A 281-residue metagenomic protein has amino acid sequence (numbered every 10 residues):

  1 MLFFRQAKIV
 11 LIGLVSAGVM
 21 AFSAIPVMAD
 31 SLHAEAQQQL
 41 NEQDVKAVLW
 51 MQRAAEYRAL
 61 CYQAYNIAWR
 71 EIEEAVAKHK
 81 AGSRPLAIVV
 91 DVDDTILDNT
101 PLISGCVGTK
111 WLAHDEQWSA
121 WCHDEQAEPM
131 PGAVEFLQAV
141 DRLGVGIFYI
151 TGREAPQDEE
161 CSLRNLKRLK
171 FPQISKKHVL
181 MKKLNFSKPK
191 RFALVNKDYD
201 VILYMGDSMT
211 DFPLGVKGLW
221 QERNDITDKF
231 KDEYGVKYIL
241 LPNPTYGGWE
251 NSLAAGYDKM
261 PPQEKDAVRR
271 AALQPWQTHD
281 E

Functional and structural regions predicted by a protein language model:
L2, F22-V90, A255-G256, M260-E281: Non-catalytic pre-domain segments flanking phosphatase-related domains
L2-L14: Bacterial N-terminal signal peptides that target proteins for export
I12-S23: Bacterial N-terminal signal peptides
A34, A55, E154, E159-E281: C-terminal cap/substrate-recognition subdomain and adjoining C-terminal extension of metal-dependent phosphatase-like
W50-C61, S119-Q126, F148-E154, L180-K182: Second-shell loop/turn segments in exported
A87-N99: Asp-based phosphoryl-transfer active-site loop
D94, A133-L166: Substrate-recognition element of Asp-dependent hydrolases with the DxDx(T/V) motif
I103-P129: Metal-dependent phosphoesterase signature
